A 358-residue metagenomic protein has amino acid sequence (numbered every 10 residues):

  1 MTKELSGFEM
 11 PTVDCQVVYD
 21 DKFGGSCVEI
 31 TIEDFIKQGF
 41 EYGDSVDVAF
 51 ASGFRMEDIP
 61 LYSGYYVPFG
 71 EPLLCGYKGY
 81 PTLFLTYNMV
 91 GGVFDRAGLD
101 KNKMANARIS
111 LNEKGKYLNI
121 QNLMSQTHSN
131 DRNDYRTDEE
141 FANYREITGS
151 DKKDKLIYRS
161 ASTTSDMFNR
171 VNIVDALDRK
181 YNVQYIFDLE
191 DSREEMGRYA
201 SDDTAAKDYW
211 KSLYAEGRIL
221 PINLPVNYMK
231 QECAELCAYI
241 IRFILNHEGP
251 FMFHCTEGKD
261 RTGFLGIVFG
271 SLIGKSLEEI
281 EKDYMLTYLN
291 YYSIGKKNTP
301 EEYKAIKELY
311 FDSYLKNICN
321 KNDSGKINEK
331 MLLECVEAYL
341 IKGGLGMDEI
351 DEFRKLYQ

Functional and structural regions predicted by a protein language model:
M1-E113: Long, compositionally biased stretches
N102-M252, F264-Q358: Cys-dependent protein tyrosine phosphatase-like superfamily
E257, R261-T262: Ser/Thr-glycine-rich phosphate-binding loops at phosphate-binding pockets of nucleotides, nucleotide cofactors
